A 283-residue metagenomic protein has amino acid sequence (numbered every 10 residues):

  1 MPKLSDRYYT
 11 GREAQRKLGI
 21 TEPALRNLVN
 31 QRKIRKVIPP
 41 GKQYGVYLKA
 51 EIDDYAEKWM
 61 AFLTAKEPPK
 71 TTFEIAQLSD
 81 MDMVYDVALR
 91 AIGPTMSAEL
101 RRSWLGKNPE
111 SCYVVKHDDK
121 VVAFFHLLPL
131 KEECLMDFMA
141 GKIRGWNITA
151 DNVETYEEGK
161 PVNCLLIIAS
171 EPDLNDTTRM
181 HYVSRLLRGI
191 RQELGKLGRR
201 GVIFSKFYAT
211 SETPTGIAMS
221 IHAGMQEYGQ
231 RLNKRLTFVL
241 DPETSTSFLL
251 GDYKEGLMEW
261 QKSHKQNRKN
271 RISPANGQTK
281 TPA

Functional and structural regions predicted by a protein language model:
M1-A65, K196-A283: Terminal substrate-recognition subdomain of acyl/acetyltransferases
R12, K58-E99, K107, V114 (+1 more regions): Short amphipathic alpha-helix that is part of the acyltransferase structural core
R32, I75-M83, T177-H181: Short helix-adjacent coil turns
F73, L165-I167, S245-T246, L250: Hydrophobic residues on conserved beta-strands that form the core of alpha/beta folds
V84, N108-P109, D119, H126-L127 (+3 more regions): Long, low-complexity interaction regions most often at the N-terminus
R90-A91, P129-L130, P172, T213-P214: Short, solvent-exposed loop/turn segments at secondary-structure junctions
S103-D118, A123, P129-D137: A short helix-loop-beta-strand connector motif used in the catalytic cores of GNAT acetyltransferases and, in some
D137-G224: Acyl-donor binding region in acyl/amide transferases
